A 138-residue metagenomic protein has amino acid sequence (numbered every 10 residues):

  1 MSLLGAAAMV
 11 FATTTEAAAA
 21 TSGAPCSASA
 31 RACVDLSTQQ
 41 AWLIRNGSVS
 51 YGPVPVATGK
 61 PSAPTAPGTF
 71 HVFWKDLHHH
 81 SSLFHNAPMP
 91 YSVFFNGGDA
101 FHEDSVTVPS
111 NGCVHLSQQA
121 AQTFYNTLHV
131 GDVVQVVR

Functional and structural regions predicted by a protein language model:
M1, A8-S62, A66-W74: Cell wall/extracellular polymer interaction/catalysis modules
L4-G5, V106: N-terminal hydrophobic alpha-helix used for membrane targeting or insertion
A19-R31, K60-T69, W74-R138: Exported/periplasmic cell-wall-interacting domains
